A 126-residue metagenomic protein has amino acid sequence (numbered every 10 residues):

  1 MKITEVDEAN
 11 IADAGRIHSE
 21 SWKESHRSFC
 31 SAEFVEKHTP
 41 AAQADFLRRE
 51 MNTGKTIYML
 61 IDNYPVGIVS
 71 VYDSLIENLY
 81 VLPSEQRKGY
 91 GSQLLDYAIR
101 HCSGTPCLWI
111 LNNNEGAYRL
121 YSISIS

Functional and structural regions predicted by a protein language model:
M1-R16: A short beta-loop-alpha structural element at the N-terminal edge of CoA-dependent acyl/N-acetyltransferase catalytic
S19-F46: Conserved GNAT-fold acetyl-CoA-binding loop/helix
G54-G67: Conserved beta-hairpin
V69-S74: A conserved beta-strand-loop-helix scaffold within acyl/acetyltransferase catalytic domains
L75-Q86, I110-L111: A short, internal acetyl-CoA/4′-phosphopantetheine-binding micro-motif in the GNAT/acyltransferase core
E85, G89-Y97: Conserved acetyl-CoA pyrophosphate-binding loop and the N-cap/start of the following alpha-helix in GNAT-like
S92-Q93, N113-S126: Conserved active-site alpha-helix within GNAT-family acetyltransferase domains
H101-N113: Conserved GNAT acetyl-CoA-binding A-motif
